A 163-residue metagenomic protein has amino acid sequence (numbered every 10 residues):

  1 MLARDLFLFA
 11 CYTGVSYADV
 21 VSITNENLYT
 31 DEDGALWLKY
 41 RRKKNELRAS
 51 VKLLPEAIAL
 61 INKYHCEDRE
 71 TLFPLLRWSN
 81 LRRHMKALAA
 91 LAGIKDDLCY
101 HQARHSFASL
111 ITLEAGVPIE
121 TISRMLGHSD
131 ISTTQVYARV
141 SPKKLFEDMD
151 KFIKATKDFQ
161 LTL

Functional and structural regions predicted by a protein language model:
M1-Y17, V21, E67, A115: Basic, Lys/Arg- and aromatic-enriched nucleic-acid-binding interface segment
L2, V15-S16, A49, R104 (+1 more regions): Short, cationic motifs built from Arg/Lys/His that form the positively charged side of catalytic pockets
L2-R4, W78-S79, K95-A115: Short basic/aromatic active-site micro-motif
T13, S22-L60: Conserved tyrosine-mediated DNA breakage-rejoining catalytic core shared by Y-recombinases
N27-G34, D96, V117-V136, E147: Short, polar N-cap/turn motifs at the start of nucleic acid-interacting alpha helices
R42-E46, W78, L126-K151: Catalytic-site neighborhood detector that most strongly recognizes the C-terminal catalytic loop/helix of tyrosine
K43-N62, C66-A87, C99: C-terminal catalytic core of Y-nucleophile DNA break-rejoin enzymes
F152-L163: C-terminal secondary-structure termini that scaffold catalytic or DNA-interacting sites
